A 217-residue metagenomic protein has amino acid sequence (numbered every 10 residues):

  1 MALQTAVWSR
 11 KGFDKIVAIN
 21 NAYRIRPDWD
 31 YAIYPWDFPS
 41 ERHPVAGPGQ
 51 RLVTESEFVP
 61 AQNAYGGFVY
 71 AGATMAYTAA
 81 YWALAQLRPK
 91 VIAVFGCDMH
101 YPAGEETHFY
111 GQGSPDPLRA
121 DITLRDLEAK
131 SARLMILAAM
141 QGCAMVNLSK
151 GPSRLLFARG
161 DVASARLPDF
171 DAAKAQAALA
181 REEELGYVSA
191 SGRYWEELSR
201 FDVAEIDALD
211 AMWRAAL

Functional and structural regions predicted by a protein language model:
M1-L217: Metal-ion/cofactor- or nucleotide/acyl-coenzyme-handling active-site neighborhoods
